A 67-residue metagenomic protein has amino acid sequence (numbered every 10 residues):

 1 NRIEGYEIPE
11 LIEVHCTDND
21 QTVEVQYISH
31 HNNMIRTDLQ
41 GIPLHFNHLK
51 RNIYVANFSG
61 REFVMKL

Functional and structural regions predicted by a protein language model:
N1-L67: Cysteine-centric segments in proteins
